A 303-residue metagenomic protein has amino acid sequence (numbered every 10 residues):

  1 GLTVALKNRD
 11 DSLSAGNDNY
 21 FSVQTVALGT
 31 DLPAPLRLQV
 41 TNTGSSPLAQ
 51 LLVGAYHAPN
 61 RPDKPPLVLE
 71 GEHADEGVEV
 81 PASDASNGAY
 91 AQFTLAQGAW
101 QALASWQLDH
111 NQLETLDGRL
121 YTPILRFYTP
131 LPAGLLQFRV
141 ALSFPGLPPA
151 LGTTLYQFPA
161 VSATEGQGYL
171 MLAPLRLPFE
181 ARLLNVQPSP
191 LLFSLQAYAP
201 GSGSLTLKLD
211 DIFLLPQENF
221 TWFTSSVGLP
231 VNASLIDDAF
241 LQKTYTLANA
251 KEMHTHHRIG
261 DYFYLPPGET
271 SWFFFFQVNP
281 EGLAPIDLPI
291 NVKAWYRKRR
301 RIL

Functional and structural regions predicted by a protein language model:
G1: Contiguous mid-protein beta-loop-alpha structural module that forms a pocket-lining wall or clamp of enzyme active
A5-L303: Intrinsically disordered, low-complexity segments enriched in serine, threonine, and glycine
